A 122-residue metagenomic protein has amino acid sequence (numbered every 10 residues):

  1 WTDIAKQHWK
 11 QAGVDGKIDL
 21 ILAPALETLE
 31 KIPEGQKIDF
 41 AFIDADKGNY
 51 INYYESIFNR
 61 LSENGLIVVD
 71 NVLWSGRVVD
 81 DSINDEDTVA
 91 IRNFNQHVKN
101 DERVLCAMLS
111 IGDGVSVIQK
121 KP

Functional and structural regions predicted by a protein language model:
W1-P122: S-adenosylmethionine/decaboxylated-SAM
